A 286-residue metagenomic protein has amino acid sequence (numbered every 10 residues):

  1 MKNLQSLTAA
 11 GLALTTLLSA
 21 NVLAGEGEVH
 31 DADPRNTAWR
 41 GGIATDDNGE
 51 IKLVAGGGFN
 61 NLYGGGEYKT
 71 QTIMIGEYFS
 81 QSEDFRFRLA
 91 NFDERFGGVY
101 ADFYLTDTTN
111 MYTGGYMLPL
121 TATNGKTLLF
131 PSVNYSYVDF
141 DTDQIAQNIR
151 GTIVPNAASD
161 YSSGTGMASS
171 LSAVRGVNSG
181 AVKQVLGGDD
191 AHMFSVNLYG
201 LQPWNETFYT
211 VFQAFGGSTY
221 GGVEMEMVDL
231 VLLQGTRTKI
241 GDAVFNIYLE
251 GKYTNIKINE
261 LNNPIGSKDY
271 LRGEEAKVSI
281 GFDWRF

Functional and structural regions predicted by a protein language model:
M1-A38, A243: Cleavable N-terminal export/targeting peptides
L23-E67, G76: Outer-membrane beta-barrel initiation region
E28, D46, E67-E206, A214 (+2 more regions): Outer-membrane pore/translocation modules
V54-F59, G114-P119, L198, L232-Q234: Short, well-ordered amphipathic alpha-helices
D190, V223-M227: Active-site glycine- and acidic-residue-rich loops that bind and position anionic ligands or nucleotide-like cofactors
N205, V211, L233-R237: A eukaryote-biased signal for long
Q213-G221: Active-site rim beta-loop-alpha module in soluble metabolic enzymes
L230-F286: Predominantly the C-terminal beta-signal and adjacent terminal strand-loop region of outer-membrane beta-barrel
